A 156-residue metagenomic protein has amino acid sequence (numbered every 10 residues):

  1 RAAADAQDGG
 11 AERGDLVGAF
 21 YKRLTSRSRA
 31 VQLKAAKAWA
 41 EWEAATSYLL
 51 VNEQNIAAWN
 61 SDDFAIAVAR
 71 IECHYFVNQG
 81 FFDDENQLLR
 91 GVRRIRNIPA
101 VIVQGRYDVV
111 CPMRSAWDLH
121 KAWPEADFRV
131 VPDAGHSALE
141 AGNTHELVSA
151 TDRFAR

Functional and structural regions predicted by a protein language model:
R1-G91, I98: Alpha/beta-hydrolase
E72, D108, L119: Hydrophobic, well-ordered secondary-structure elements that form the walls of internal hydrophobic environments
D83, V109-S115: Conserved alpha/beta-hydrolase "acid-adjacent" motif
L89-R93, D118-L119: Short, flexible, glycine/charge-rich loop motifs used to bind or transfer phosphoryl groups or to couple energy/partner
R93-N97, A122-W123: Short, conserved loop/helix-junction motifs that constitute active-site signature segments in enzyme catalytic cores
I95-R96, I102-Q104, D108: Short beta-strand/loop motif that positions the catalytic acidic residue of the alpha/beta-hydrolase fold
M113-A126: Active-site-adjacent alpha-helix of alpha/beta-hydrolase-fold enzymes
A126-R156: Catalytic active-site module of serine/aspartate enzymes centered on a nucleophile-bearing elbow/loop
